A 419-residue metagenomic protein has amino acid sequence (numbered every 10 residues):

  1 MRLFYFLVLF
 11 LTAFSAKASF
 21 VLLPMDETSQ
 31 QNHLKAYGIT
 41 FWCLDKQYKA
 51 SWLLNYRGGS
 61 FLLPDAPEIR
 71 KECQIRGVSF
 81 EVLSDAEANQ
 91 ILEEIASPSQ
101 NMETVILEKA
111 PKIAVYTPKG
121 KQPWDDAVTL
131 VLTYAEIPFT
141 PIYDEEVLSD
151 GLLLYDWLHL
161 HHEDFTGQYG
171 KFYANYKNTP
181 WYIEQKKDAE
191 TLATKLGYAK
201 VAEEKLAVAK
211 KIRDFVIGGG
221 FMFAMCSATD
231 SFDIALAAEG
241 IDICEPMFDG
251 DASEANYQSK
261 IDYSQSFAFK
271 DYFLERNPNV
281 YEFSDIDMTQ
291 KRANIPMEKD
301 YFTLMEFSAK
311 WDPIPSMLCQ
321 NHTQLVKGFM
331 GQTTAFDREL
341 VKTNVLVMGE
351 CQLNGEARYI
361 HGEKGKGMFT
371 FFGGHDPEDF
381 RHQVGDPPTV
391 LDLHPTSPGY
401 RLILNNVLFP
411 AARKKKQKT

Functional and structural regions predicted by a protein language model:
M1-L9: Sec-dependent signal peptide recognition, specifically the positively charged N-region followed immediately by
A13-S15: N-terminal signal peptide c-region/cleavage motif recognized by signal peptidases
A18-D126, A135, G374: Hydrophobic targeting/anchoring helices
S19-M25, Q31-L62, D242, V341-T419: Extracellular ligand-binding/catalytic regions of CAZymes and related secreted enzymes and adhesion modules
V21-Q31, F61-L62, P67-K71, K121-T229 (+1 more regions): Helical hinge/lid and interdomain linker segments adjacent to catalytic or ligand-binding clefts that mediate domain
A96-N101, E145-V147, N354-R358: Alpha-helical scaffolding within the catalytic cores of extracellular/periplasmic polymer-degrading hydrolases
D126, V131-T133, D230, K260-V384: Catalytic beta-strand/loop cores that center a nucleophilic Ser/Cys/Thr and support acyl-enzyme chemistry
L206, D214-I217, T229, D233-E275 (+1 more regions): Serine-dependent carboxylesterase/thioesterase catalytic core of lipase-like alpha/beta-hydrolase/SGNH enzymes
